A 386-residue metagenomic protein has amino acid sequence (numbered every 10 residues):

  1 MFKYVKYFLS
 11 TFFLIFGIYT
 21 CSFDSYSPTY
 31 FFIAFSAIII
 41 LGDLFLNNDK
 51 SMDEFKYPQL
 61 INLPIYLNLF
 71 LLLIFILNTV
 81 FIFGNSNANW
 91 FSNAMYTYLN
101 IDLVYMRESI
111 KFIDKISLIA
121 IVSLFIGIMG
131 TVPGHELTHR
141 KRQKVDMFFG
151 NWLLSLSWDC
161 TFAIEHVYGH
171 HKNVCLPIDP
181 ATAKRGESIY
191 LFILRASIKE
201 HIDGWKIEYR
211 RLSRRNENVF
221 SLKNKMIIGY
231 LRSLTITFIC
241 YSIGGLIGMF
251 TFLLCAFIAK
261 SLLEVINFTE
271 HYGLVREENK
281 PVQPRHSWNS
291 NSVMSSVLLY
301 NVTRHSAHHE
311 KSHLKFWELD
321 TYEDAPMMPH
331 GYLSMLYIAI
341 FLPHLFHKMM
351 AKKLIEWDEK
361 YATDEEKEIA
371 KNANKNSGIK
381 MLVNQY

Functional and structural regions predicted by a protein language model:
M1-L46, Q59-G84, M95-G127, L222-E264 (+2 more regions): Alpha-helical bilayer-embedded segments of polytopic membrane proteins, i.e., transmembrane/intramembrane helices
F2-L14, R142-M226, F252, I258-Y386: Cytosolic/stromal cytosol-facing helical appendages immediately following the last transmembrane segment
L41-S51, T131-V132, C160, L262-H271: Juxtamembrane membrane-interface segments at transmembrane alpha-helix termini
S51-Y57, L212-E217: Cytosolic juxtamembrane amphipathic/interface segments immediately preceding and feeding into a transmembrane helix
M52-I61, R276-P284: Alpha-helical transmembrane segments with an aromatic anchor "belt"
D53-S197: Intramembrane catalytic core of multi-pass membrane enzymes that act on lipidic substrates
